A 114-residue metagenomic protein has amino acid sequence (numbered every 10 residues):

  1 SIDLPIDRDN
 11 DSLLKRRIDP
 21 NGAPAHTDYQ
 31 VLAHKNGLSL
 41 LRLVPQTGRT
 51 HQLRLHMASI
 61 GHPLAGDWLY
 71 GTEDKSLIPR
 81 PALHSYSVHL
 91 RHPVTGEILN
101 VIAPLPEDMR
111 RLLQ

Functional and structural regions predicted by a protein language model:
S1-Q114: RNA pseudouridine synthases
